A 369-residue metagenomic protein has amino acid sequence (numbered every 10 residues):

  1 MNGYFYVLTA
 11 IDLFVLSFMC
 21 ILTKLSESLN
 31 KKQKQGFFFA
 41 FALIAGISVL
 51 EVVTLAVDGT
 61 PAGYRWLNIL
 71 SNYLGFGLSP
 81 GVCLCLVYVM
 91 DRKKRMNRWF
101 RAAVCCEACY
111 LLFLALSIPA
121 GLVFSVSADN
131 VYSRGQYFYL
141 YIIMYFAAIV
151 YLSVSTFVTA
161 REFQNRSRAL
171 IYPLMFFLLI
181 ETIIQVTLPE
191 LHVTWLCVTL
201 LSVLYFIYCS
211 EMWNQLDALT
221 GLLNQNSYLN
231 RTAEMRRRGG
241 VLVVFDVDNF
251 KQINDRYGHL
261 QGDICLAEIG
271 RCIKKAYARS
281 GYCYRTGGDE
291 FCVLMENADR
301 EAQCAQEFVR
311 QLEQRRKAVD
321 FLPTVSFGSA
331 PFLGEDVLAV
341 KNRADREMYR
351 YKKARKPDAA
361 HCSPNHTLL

Functional and structural regions predicted by a protein language model:
G3-I11, L116-Y151, Q185-L191: Extracellular-loop-to-transmembrane junctions of the mid-late helices
L8-Y64, N68-L86, A103-G121, I171-V186: Hydrophobic alpha-helical transmembrane segments of multi-pass membrane proteins
M19-L22, C85-Y88, M144-F163: Alpha-helical transmembrane segments in multipass membrane proteins, preferentially the mid-helix core
K24-F37, D91-F100, F157-S167: Membrane-interface helix-boundary motifs at transmembrane edges
S155-F157, R161-L219, N226-G240: Signal-transducing coiled-coil linker helices
N224-V241, K251-A278, Y284-G288, C292-V293 (+4 more regions): Conserved long alpha-helical elements within nucleotide-processing catalytic cores of c-di-GMP signaling and class III
K275-S280, C304-L322: Short catalytic/binding micro-motifs of nucleotide second-messenger systems
V309, E313, K317, S326 (+1 more regions): Catalytic-core segments of nucleotide cyclases and related cyclic-nucleotide turnover enzymes
